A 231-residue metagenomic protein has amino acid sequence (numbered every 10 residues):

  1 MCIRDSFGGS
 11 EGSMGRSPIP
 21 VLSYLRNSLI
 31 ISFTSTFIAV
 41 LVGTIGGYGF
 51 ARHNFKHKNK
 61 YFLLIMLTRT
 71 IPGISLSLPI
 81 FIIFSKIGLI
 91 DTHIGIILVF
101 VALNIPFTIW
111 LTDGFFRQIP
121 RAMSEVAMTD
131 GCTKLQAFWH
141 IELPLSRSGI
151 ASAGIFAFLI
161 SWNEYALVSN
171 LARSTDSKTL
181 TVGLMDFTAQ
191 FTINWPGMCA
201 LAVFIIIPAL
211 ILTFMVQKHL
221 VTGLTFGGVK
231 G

Functional and structural regions predicted by a protein language model:
R4-G231: A structural signal for multi-pass alpha-helical bundles of membrane permease subunits that mediate small-molecule
